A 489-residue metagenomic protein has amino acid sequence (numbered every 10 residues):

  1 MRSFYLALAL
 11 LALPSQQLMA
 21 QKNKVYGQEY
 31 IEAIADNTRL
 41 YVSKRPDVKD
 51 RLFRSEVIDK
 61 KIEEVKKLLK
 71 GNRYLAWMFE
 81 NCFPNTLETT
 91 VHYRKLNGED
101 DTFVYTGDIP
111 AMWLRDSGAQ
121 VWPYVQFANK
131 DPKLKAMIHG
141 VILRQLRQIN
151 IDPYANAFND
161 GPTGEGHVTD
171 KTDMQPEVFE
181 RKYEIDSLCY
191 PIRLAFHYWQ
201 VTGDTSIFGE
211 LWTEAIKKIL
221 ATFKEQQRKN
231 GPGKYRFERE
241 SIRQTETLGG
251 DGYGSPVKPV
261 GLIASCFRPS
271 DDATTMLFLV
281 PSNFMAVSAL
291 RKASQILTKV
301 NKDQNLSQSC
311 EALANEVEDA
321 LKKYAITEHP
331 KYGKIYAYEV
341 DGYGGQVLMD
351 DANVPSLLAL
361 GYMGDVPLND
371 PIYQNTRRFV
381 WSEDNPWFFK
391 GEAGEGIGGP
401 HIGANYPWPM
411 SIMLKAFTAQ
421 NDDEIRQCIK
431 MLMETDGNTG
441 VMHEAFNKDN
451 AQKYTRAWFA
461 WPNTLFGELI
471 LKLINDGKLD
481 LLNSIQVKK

Functional and structural regions predicted by a protein language model:
M1-K22: Bacterial Sec-dependent N-terminal signal peptides
Q21-R115, G140: Low-complexity, Ser/Thr/Pro/Gly-enriched N-terminal "stalk/linker" regions
Y30, R45-S55, F83-L87, I372 (+4 more regions): Terminal-appendage/accessory-domain detector
V57-G71, A119-P132, Y190-I207, F284-D303 (+3 more regions): Well-ordered alpha-helical scaffold segments within catalytic/enzyme domains
M78, P132-Q148, T205-K224, A293 (+4 more regions): Extended, well-ordered alpha-helical scaffold segments
P110-I138, I142-T245, A460-I474: Aromatic-rich carbohydrate-recognition surfaces in CAZymes
L114, N150-Y154, F158-G161, H167-P176 (+3 more regions): Extended ligand-binding clefts on enzyme/binding-domain cores
D170-P176, R181-E184, V347-P367, N405-K489: C-terminal capping/lid segments that line or modulate ligand- or cofactor-binding pockets
